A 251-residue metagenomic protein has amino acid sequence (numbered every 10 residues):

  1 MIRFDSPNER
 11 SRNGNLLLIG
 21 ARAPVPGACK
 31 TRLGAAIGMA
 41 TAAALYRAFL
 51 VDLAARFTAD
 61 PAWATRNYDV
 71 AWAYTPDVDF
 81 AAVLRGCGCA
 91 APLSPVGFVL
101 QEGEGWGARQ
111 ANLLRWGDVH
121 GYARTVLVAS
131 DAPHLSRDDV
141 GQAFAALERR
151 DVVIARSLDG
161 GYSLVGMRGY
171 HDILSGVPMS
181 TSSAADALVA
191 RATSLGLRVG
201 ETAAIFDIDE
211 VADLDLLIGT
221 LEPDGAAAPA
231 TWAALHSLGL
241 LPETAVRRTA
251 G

Functional and structural regions predicted by a protein language model:
M1-L33: N-terminal nucleotide-binding beta1-loop-alpha1 segment
Y46-T65: A short, N-terminal amphipathic alpha-helix
R66-P76: Short beta-strand/loop segment that forms part of the nucleotide-sugar
A82-R124: Short phosphate-binding loop-to-helix
V126-V128: Short aromatic-hydrophobic micro-motifs that form the base-stacking/packing surface for donor nucleotide recognition
P133-D159: Conserved donor-nucleotide/metal-binding helix-loop-beta segment in metal-dependent transferases, i.e., the alpha-helix
H171-R191: Short, glycine-/small-residue-rich phosphate/pyrophosphate-handling segment
A190-G251: Conserved alpha/beta core of the MobA/IspD/sugar-nucleotide pyrophosphorylase nucleotidyltransferase superfamily
